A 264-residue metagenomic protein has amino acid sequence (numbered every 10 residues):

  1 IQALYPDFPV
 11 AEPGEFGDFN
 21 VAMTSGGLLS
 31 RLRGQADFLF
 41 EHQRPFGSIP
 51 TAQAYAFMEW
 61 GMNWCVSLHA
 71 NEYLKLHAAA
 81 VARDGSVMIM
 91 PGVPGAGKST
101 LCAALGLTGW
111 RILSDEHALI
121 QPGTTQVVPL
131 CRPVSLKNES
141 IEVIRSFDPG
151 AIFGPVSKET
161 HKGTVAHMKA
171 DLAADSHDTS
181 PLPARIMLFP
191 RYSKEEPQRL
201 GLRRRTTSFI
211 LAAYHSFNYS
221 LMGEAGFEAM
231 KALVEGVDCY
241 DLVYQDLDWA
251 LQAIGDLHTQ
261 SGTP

Functional and structural regions predicted by a protein language model:
I1-A3, F16-D18, A79-G92, L107-P264: Glycine-rich, often acidic-flanked micro-motifs that create phosphate/phosphodiester-binding or positioning elements
I1-A56, I254-P264: Long, basic/Gly/Ser/Thr-rich N-terminal segments that mediate initial subcellular attachment or targeting
L32-R33, K75-H77: A short, compositionally biased
T51, L76-A80: Voltage-sensing domain
A54-K75: N-terminal pre-Walker A segment at the start of P-loop NTPase domains
G61, L105-L107: A conserved donor-nucleotide-binding helix/loop in the catalytic core of Leloir-type glycosyltransferases
K98: Conserved lysine of the Walker
L101-C102: Post-Walker A alpha-helix
